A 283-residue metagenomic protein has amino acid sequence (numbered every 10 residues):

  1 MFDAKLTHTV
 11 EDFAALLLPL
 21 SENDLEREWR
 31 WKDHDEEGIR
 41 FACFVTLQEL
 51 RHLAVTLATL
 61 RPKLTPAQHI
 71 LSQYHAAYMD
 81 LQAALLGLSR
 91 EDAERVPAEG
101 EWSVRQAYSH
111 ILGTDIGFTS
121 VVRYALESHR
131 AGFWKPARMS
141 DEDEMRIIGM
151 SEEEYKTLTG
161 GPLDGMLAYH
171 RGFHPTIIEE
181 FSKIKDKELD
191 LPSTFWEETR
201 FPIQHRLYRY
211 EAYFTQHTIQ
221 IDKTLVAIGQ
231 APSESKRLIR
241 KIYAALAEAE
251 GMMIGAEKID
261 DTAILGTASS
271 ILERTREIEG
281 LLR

Functional and structural regions predicted by a protein language model:
M1-T7, E11, E26-L71, E94-I148 (+2 more regions): Short, contiguous alpha-helical
F2-L6, E154-G172: A short, structured beta-strand-centered segment in the mid-to-C-terminal lobe of catalytic cores from group-transfer
V10-F13, Y74, Y78-L81, V122 (+2 more regions): Hydrophobic alpha-helical core bundles mediating ligand binding, dimerization, or RNAP-core interactions
L16, A84, T114, F118-V121 (+1 more regions): Short alpha-helical functional segments enriched in proximate histidine and acidic residues
A58, G149-L158: A short small-residue
